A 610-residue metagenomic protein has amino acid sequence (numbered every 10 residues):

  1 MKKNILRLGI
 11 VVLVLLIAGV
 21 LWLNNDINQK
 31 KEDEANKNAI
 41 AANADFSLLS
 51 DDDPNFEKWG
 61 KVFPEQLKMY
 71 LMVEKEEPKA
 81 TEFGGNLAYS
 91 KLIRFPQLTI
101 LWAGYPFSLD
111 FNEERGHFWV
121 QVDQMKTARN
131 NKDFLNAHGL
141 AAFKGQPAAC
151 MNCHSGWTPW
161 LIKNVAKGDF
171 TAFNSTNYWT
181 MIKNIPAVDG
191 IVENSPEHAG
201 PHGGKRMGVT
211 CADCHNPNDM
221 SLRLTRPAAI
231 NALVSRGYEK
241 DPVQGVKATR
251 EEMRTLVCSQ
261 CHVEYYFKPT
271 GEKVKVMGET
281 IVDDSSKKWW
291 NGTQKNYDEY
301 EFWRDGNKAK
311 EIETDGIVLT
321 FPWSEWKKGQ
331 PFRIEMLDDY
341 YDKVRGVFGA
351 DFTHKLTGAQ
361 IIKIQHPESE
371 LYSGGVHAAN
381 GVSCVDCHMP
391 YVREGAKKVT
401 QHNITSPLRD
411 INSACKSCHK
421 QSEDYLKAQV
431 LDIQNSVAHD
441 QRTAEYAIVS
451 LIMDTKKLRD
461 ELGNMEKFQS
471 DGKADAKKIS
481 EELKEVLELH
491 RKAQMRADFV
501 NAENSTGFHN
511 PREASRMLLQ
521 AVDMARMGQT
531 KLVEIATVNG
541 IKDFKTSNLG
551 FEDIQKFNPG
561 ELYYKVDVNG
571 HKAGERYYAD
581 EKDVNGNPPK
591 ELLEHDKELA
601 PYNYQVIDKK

Functional and structural regions predicted by a protein language model:
M1, G145, C153, V606-K610: Composition-driven recognition of long, C-terminal low-complexity regions enriched in serine/threonine
M1-L15: N-terminal Sec-pathway targeting helices
N4-I5, N136-G139, A199: N-terminal catalytic scaffold of extracellular/periplasmic and nuclease hydrolases that process anionic headgroups
R7-I10, W22-H117, Q121, K163-G208 (+4 more regions): Primarily the internal scaffold of c-type cytochrome electron-transfer domains, especially repeated/multiheme c-type
A18-V20: Non-catalytic protein-protein interaction scaffold segments in large eukaryotic complex-forming proteins
Q124-A128, D133-L135: Intrinsically disordered, low-complexity acidic and serine/threonine/proline-rich regulatory regions
L135, L140-I162, A166, N174-S175: A cross-kingdom signal targeting lumenal/periplasmic-facing segments of multi-pass membrane and secretory-pathway
P588-K610: Extended, compositionally biased alpha-helical segments that mediate assembly or anchoring
